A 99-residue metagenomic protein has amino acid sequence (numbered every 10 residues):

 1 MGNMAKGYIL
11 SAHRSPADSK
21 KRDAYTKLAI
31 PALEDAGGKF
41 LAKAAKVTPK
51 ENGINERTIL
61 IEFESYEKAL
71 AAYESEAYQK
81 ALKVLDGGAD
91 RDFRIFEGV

Functional and structural regions predicted by a protein language model:
M1-R57, E64-L70, E74, E97-V99: Short S/T/G/P-rich N-terminal loop/turn motif that feeds into the first structured element of a domain
A69-R94: C-terminal structural segments of small proteins and small subunits
